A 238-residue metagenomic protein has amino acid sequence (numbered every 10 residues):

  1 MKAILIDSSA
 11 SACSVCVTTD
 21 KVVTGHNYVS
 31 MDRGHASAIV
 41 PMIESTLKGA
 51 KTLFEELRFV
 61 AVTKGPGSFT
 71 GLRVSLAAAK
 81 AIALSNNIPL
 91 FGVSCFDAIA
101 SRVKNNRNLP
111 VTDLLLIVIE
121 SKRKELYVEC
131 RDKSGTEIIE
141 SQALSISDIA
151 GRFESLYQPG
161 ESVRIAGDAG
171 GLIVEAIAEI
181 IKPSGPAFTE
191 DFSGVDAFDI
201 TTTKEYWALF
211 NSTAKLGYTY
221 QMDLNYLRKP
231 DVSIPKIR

Functional and structural regions predicted by a protein language model:
M1, C13, K124-L126, M222: Change "...and in nucleic-acid phosphodiester-cleaving endonucleases..." to "...and in nucleic-acid processing enzymes
M1-K64: N-terminal beta-alpha supersecondary unit
V22, G34, P89-A197, Y226 (+1 more regions): Surface "functional belts" at beta-alpha junctions
S30-A38, F69, R73, A77 (+1 more regions): Residues at secondary-structure transition points
T52-E55, P110, M222: Structured loop/turn residues at beta-strand edges in well-structured enzyme cores
F59-C95: DPxDG-like acidic metal-binding loop motif
E190-R228, V232: Glycine-rich phosphate-binding/hydrolytic loop that grips phosphoryl groups
